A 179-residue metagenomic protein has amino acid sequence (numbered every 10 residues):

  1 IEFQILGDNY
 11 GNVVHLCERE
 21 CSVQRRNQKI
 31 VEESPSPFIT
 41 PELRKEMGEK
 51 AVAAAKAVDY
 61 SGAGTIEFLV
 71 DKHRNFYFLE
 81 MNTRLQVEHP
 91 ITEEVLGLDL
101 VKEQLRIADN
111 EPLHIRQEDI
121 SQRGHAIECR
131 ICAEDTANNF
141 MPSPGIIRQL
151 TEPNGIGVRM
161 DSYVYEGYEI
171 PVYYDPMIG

Functional and structural regions predicted by a protein language model:
I1-G179: ATP-dependent carboxylate activation and anion-phosphoryl transfer catalytic cores that bind Mg-ATP to form
